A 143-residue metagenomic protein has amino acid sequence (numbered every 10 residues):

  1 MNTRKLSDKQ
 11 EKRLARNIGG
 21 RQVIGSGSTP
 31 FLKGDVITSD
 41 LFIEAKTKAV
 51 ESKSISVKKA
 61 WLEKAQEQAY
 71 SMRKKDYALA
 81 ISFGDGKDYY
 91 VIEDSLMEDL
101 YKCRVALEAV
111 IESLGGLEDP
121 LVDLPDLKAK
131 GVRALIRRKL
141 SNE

Functional and structural regions predicted by a protein language model:
M1-E143: Catalytic phosphate/metal-binding cores of nucleic-acid and nucleotide-processing enzymes, i.e., regions that mediate
